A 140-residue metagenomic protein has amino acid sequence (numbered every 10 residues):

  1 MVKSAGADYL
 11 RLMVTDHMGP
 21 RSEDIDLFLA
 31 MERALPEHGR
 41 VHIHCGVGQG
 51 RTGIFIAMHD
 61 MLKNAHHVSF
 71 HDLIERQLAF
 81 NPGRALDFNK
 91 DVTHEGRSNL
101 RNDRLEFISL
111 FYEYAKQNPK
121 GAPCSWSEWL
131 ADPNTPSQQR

Functional and structural regions predicted by a protein language model:
M1-V41, V47-R140: PTP/DSP superfamily signal
